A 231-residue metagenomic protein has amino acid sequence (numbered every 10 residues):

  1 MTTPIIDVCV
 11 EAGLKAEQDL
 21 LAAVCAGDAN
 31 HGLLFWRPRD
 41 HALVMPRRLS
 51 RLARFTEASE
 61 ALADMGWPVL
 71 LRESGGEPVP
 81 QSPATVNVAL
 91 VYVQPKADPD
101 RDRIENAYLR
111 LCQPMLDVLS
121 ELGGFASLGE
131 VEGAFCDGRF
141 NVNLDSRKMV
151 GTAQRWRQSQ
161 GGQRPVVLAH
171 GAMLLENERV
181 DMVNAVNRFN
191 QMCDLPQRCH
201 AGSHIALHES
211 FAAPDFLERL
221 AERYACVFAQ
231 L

Functional and structural regions predicted by a protein language model:
M1-P99: N-terminal lobe of the biotin/lipoate ligase/transferase fold
T2-T3, V69, G124-G129, Q230-L231: Short secondary-structure junctions
A12, A16, R54, R103-L111 (+2 more regions): Short amphipathic alpha-helical segments
A53-T56, D98-I104, R179-N184, D215-L217: Short, conserved charged micro-motifs
T85-G133: Contiguous, small/hydrophobic- and glycine-enriched helical/loop subdomains that border and often "cap" functional
V118-G124, R155-L231: Long, positively charged amphipathic alpha-helical accessory segments at protein N-termini or as interdomain linkers
L128-M149, A153-R157: Beta-rich nucleic-acid/ligand-interaction surfaces
